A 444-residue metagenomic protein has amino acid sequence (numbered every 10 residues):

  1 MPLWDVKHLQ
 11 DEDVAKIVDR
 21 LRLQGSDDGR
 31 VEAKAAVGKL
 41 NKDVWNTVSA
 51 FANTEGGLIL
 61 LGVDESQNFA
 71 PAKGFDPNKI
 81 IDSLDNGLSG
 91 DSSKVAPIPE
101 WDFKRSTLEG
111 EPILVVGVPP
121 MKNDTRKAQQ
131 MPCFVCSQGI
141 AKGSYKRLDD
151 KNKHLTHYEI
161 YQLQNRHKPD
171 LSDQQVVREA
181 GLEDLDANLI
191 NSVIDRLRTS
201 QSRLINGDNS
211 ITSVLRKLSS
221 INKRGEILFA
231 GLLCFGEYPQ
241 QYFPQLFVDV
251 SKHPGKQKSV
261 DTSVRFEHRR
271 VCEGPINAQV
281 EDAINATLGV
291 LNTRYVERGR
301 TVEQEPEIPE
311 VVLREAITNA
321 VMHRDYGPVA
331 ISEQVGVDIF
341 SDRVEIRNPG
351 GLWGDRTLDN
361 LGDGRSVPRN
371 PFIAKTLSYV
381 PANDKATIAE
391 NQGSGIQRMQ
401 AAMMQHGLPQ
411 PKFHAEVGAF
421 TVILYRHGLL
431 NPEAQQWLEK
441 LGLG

Functional and structural regions predicted by a protein language model:
M1-V312, T318-Q436: Conserved N-terminal catalytic/coupling substructures associated with nucleotide/phosphate chemistry
E439-G444: Short amphipathic alpha-helical interface segments
